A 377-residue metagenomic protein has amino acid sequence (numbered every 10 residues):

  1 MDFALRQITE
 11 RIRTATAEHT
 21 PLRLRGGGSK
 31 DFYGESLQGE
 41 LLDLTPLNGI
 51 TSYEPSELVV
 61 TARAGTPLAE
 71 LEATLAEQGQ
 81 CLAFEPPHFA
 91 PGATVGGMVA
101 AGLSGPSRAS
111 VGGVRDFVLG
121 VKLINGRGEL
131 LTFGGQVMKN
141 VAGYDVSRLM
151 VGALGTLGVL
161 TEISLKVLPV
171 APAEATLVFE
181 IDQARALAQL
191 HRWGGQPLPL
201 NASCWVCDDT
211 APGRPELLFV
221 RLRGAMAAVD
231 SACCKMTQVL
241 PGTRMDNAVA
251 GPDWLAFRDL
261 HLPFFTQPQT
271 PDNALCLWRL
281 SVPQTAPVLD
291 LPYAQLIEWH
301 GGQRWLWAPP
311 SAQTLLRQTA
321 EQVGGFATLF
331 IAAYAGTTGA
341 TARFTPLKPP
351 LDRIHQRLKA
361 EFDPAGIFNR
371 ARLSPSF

Functional and structural regions predicted by a protein language model:
M1-L22, L44-P91, V99, L103-Q136 (+1 more regions): N-terminal glycine-rich flavin-associated loop
F3, E35-L37, T243-F377: Conserved glycine-rich FAD pyrophosphate-binding loop
T16, A76, G194, A320-E321: Anion (oxyanion) recognition and catalysis
G26, V220, L306: Residue-level signal for inorganic ion chemistry
G27-F32, L37, L47-G49, P67-L68: Short active-site-proximal "capping" loops at secondary-structure junctions
L37, P55-S56, N125-R127, D208-D209 (+1 more regions): Short acidic-glycine loop/turn motifs at beta-strand connectors
A69-L71, A184-Q189, A227-C234, T285-P292 (+1 more regions): Short, conserved charged micro-motifs
A100, L119-Q269: C-terminal substrate-binding/cap subdomain adjacent to the FAD-binding core in PCMH-type and related FAD-linked
